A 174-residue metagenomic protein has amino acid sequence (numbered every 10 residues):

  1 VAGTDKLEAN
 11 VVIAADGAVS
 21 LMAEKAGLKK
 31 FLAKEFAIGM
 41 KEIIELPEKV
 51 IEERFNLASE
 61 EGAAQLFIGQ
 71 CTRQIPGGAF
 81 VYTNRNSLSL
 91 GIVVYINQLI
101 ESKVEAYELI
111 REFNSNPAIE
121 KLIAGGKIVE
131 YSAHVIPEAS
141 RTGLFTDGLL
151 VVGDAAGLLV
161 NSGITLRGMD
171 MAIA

Functional and structural regions predicted by a protein language model:
V1-A124, L158: Predominantly flavin-linked oxidoreductase catalytic cores and closely associated redox partners
R73, Q98-A174: FAD/FMN-dependent oxidoreductases across multiple families
